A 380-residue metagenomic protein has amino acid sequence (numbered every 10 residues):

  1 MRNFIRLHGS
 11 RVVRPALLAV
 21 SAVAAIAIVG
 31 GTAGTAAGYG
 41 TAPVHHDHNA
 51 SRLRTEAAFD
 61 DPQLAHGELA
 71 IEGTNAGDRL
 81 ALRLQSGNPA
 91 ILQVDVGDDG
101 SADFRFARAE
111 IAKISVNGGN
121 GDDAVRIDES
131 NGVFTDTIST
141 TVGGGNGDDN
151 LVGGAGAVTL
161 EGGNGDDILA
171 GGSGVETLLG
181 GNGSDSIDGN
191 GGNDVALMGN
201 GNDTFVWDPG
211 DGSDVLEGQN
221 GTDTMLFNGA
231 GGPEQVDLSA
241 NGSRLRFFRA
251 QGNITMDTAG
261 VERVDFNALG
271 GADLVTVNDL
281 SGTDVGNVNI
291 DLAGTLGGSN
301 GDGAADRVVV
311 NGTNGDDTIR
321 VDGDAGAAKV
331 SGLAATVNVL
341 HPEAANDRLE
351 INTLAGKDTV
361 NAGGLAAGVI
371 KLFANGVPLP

Functional and structural regions predicted by a protein language model:
R2-G38: Secretory targeting and sorting signals
A37-P380: Acidic, glycine-rich low-complexity segments
